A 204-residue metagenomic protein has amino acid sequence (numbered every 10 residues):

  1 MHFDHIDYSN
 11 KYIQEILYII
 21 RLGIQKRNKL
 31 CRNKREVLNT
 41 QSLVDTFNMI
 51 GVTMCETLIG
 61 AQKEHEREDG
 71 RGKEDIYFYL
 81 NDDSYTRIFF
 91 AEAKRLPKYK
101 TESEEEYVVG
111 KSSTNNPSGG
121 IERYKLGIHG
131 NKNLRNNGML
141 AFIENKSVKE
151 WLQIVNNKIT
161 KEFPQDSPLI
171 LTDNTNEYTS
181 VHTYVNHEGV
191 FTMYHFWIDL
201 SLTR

Functional and structural regions predicted by a protein language model:
I6-Q62: Acidic-basic catalytic patches of nuclease active cores, encompassing PD-(D/E)XK and other metal-cofactor nuclease
K34, L38, S42, R71 (+3 more regions): Short, well-structured alpha-helical interface segments that form or flank functional binding sites
T46-M49, T53, R67, G72-E74 (+4 more regions): Predominantly extracellular/lumenal beta-strand repeat domains
E56-F89: Active-site metal-binding core of divalent-cation-utilizing nuclease and nuclease-like domains
I76, F89-P97, Y124: Conserved catalytic cores of phosphodiester-cleaving nucleases, focusing on short active-site segments
L80-D82, A93-P97, I128, I143 (+1 more regions): Short, flexible loop/turn elements at secondary-structure junctions
E102-N176: Acidic, metal/cofactor-coordinating or nucleic-acid-engaging core segments within structured domains
N156-R204: Non-catalytic C-terminal interaction segments of nucleic acid-processing enzymes
